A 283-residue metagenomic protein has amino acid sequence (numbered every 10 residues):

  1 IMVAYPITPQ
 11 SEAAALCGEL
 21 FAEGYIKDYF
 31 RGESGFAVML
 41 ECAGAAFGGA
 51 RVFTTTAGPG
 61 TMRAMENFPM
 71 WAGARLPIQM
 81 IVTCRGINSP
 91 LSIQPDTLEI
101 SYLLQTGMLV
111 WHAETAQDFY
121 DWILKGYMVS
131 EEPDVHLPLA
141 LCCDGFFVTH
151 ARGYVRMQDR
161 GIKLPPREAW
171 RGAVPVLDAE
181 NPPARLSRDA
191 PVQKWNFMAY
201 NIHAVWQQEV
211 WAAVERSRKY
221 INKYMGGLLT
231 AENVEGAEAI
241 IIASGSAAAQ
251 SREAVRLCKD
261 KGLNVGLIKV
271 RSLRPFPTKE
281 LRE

Functional and structural regions predicted by a protein language model:
I1-A116, L124-K125, D144-F146: Thiamine diphosphate
G18-L20, P69-A72, T97, Y127-V129 (+3 more regions): Short, solvent-exposed amphipathic alpha-helical segments in soluble enzyme and RNA/protein-processing domains
G18-Y25, I78-V82, Y102-G107, K194-V214 (+1 more regions): Gly-rich Lys/Arg/Thr-decorated short loops/hinges at beta-loop-alpha junctions or inter-strand turns that position
T54, M80, A140-L141, I241 (+1 more regions): Structural beta-sheet core signal
A64, P90, T149-R152, Q250-R252: Short helix/loop capping segments that flank catalytic or ligand/cofactor-binding pockets
I87-P90, D96, L103, R216-E283: Thiamine diphosphate
E114-T115, Y120, S130, D134-H136 (+1 more regions): Phosphate/diphosphate-binding loops
P138-T230: Conformationally flexible catalytic loops at phosphate/diphosphate-handling active centers
